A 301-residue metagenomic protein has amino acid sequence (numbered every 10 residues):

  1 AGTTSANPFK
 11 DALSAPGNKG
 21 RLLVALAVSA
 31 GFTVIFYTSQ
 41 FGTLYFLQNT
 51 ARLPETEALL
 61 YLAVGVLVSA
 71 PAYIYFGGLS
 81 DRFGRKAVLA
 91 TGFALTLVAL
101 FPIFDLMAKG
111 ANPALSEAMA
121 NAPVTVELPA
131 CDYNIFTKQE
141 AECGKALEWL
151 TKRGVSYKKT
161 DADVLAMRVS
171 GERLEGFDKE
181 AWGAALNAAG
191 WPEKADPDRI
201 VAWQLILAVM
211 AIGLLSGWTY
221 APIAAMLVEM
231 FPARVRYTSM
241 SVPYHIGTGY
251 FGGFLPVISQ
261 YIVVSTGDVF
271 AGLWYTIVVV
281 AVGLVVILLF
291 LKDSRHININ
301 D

Functional and structural regions predicted by a protein language model:
N18-V68, F104, P129-K159, G171-E175 (+3 more regions): Extracytoplasmic gate region of multi-pass secondary transporters
Q48, L79-S80, A111, I258-G267: Interfacial helix-cap and linker-helix signal at transmembrane-aqueous boundaries of multi-pass secondary transporters
R82-F93: Cytoplasmic membrane-interface "Motif A"-like loop-to-helix N-cap segments of 12-TM Major Facilitator Superfamily
A99, I103-A111, V278-D301: Multi-pass alpha-helical transporter architecture, strongest for 12-TM Major Facilitator/SLC carriers used
D105-L207: Low-complexity, proline/glycine-enriched hydrophobic segments characteristic of transmembrane helices
A189-I200, V263-V278: A membrane-interface helix-boundary motif in multi-pass transporters
W218-F231: Intracellular juxtamembrane helix-capping segments at the cytosolic ends of symmetry-related transmembrane helices
V228, R234-S265: A late C-terminal transmembrane helix in Major Facilitator Superfamily
